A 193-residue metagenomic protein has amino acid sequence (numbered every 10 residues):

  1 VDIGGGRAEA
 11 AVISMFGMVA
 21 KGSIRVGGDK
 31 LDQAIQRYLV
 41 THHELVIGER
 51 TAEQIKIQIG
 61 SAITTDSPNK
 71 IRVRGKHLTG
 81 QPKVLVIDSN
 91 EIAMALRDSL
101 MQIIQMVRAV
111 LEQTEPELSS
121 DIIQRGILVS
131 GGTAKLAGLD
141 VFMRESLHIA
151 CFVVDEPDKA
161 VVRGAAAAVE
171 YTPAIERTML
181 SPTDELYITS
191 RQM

Functional and structural regions predicted by a protein language model:
V1-A20, S67, A137: Gly/Thr-rich phosphate-binding beta-strand-loop-beta motif of the actin/hexokinase/Hsp70
V1-I3, H77, L118-D121, G131: Replace "in large, NTP-powered and nucleic-acid-processing enzymes" with "in large, NTP-powered factors and other
D2, I35, V107, V129 (+1 more regions): Residue-level signature of catalytic and energy-coupling elements of molecular machines, predominantly ATP/GTP-dependent
S14-R97, M101, I122: Phosphate-binding glycine-rich/basic clefts of nucleotide- and phosphate-handling proteins, predominantly
G48, A167, Y171-M193: Acidic, glycine/GT-rich loop-and beta-edge segments that sit at the periphery of enzyme/chaperone cores
T64, S119-M143: Glycine-rich phosphate-binding loops at beta-strand->alpha-helix junctions
A95-I123, A168-Y171: Phosphate/ATP-binding catalytic cores across multiple sugar-kinase/actin-like superfamilies, primarily ASKHA
V141-A167, I175: Conserved phosphate-binding/catalytic loops in two-lobed NTP-binding clefts
